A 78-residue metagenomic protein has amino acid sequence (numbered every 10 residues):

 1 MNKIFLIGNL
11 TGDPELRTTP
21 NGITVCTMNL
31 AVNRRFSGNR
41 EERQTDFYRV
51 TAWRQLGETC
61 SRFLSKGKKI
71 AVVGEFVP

Functional and structural regions predicted by a protein language model:
M1-P78: Single-stranded nucleic acid-binding surfaces, predominantly the OB-fold ssDNA-binding core
